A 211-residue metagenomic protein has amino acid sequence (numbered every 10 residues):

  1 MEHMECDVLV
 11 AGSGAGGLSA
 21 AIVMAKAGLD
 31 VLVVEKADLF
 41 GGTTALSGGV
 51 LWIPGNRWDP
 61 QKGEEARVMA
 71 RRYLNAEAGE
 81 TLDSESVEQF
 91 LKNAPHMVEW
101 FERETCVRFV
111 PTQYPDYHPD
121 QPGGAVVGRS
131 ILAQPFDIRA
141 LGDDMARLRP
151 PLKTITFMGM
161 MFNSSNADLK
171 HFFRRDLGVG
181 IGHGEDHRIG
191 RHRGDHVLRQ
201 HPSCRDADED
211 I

Functional and structural regions predicted by a protein language model:
M1-V8, K26, G184, R205: Extreme N-terminal leader/targeting segments of oxidoreductases
V8-V33: N-terminal Rossmann-like FAD-binding beta1-loop-alpha1 element of flavoenzymes
G14-A15, D38, H201: Residue-level detector of alpha-helix initiation sites
K26-L46: Glycine-rich FAD pyrophosphate-binding loop
K36, G79-Q89, C106-P115: Surface-exposed patches in mature extracellular/periplasmic domains of secreted proteins
G42-A45, G55, D120-G123, R205-D210: Short, solvent-exposed loop/turn and secondary-structure capping segments
I53-F90, D144-P151: Glycine-rich active-site loop/strand segments that organize a redox cofactor
K92-A207: Conserved redox-cofactor binding core of oxidoreductases
